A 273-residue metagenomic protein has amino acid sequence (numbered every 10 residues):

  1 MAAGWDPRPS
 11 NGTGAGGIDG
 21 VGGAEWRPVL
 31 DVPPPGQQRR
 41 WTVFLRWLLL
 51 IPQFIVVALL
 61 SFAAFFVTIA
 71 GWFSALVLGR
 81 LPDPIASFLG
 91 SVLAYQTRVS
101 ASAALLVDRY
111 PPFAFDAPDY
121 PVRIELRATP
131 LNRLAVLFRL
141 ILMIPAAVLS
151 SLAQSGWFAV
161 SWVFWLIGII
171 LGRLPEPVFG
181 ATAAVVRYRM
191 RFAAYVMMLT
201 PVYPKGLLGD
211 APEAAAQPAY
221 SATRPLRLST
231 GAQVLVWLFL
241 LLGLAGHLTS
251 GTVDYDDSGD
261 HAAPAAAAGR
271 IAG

Functional and structural regions predicted by a protein language model:
A2-G273: Membrane-proximal intrinsically disordered regions of secretory-pathway and membrane-system proteins
